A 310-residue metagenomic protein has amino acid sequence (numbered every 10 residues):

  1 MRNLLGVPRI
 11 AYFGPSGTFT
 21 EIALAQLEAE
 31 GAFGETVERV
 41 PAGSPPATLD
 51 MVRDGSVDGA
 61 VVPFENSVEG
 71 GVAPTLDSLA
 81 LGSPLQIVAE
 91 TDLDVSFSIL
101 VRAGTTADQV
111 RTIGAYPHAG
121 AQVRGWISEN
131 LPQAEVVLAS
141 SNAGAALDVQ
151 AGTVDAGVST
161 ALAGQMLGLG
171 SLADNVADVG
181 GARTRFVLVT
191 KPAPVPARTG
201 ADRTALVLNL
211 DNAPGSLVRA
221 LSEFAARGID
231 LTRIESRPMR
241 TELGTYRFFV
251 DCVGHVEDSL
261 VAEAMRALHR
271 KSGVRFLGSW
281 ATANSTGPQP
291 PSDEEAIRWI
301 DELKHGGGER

Functional and structural regions predicted by a protein language model:
M1-R310: Domain-level signature for soluble enzymes in the chorismate/prephenate branch of the shikimate pathway
